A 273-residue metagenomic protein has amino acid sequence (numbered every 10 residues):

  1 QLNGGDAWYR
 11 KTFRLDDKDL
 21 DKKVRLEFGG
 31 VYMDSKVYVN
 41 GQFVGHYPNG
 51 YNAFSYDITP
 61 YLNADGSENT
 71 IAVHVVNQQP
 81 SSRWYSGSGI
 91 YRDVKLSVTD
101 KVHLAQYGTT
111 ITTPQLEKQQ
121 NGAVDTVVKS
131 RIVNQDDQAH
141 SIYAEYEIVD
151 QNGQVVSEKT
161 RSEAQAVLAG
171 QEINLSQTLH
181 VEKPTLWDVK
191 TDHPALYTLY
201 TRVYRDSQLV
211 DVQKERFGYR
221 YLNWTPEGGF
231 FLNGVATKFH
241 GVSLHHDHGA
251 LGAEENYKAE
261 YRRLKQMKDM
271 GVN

Functional and structural regions predicted by a protein language model:
N3-T110, Q135-D136: Accessory beta-strand-rich segments of carbohydrate-active enzymes
D21, G66-T70, A139-S141, E172 (+1 more regions): Extracellular Ig-like/FN3 beta-sandwich strand-entry sites
V39, G122-Q165, I173-S176: Beta-strand-rich binding/interaction modules
Y56-L62, S176-P194: Signal that preferentially marks extracellular ectodomain short beta-strand elements of beta-sandwich modules
S97, A164-A166, R216-R220: Short beta-strand edge segments in extracellular beta-sheet folds
K101-D137: Surface beta-strand/loop "capping" patches
G108-T109, Y200-D269: N-terminal carbohydrate-binding accessory modules
